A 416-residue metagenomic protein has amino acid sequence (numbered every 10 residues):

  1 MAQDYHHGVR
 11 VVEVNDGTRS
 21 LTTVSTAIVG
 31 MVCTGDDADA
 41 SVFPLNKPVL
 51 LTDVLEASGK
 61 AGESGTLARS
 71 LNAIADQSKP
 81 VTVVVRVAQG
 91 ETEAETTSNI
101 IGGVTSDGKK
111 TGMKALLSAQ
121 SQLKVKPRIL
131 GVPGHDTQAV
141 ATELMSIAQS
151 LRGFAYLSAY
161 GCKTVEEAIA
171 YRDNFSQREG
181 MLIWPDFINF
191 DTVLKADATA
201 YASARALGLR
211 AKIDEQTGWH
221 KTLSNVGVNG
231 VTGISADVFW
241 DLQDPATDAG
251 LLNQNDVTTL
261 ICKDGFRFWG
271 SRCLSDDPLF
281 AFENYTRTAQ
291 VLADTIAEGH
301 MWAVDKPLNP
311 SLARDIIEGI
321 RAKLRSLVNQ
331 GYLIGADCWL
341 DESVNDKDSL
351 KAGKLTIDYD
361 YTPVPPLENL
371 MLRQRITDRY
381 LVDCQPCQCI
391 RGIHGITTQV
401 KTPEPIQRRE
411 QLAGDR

Functional and structural regions predicted by a protein language model:
M1-R416: Surface-exposed assembly/interface segments
